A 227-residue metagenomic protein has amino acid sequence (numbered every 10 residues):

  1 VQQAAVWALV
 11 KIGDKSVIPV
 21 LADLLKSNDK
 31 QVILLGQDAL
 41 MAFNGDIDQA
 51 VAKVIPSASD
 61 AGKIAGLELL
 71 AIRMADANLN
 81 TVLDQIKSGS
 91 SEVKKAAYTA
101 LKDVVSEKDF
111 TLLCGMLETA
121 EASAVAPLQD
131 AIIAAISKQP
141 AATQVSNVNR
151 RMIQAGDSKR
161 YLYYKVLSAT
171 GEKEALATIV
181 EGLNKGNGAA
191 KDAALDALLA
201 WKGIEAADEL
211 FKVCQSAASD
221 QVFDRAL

Functional and structural regions predicted by a protein language model:
Q2-D14, V20-D23, Q31-G45, A50-P56 (+11 more regions): Structural detector for internal amphipathic alpha-helices that build alpha-solenoid repeat scaffolds
